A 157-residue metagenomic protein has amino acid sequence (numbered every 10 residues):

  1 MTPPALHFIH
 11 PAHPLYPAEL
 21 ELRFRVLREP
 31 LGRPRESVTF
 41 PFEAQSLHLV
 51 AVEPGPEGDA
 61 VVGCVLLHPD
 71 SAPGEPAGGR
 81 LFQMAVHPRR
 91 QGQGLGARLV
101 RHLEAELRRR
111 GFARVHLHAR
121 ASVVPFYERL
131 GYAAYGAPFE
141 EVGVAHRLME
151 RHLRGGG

Functional and structural regions predicted by a protein language model:
P3-E19: A short beta-loop-alpha structural element at the N-terminal edge of CoA-dependent acyl/N-acetyltransferase catalytic
E21-P56: Active-site rim helix/loop that mediates acceptor-substrate recognition in acyltransferases
R23, Y127, Y132: Conserved active-site tyrosine of GNAT-family acetyltransferases
S46, F112-R114: Short, high-confidence coil segments that cap the C-terminus of an alpha-helix and link into the following beta-strand
V50, G58-D70, G78-A85: Conserved beta-strand in the GNAT
L81, V115-A119: Conserved hydrophobic beta-strand within the GNAT/NAT acetyltransferase core sheet that lines the active-site cleft
V86, G92-A105, R109, R129: Conserved acetyl-CoA-binding loop-helix of GNAT-fold acetyltransferases
R120-A121, E140-G157: C-terminal "cap" of GNAT-fold acetyltransferases
